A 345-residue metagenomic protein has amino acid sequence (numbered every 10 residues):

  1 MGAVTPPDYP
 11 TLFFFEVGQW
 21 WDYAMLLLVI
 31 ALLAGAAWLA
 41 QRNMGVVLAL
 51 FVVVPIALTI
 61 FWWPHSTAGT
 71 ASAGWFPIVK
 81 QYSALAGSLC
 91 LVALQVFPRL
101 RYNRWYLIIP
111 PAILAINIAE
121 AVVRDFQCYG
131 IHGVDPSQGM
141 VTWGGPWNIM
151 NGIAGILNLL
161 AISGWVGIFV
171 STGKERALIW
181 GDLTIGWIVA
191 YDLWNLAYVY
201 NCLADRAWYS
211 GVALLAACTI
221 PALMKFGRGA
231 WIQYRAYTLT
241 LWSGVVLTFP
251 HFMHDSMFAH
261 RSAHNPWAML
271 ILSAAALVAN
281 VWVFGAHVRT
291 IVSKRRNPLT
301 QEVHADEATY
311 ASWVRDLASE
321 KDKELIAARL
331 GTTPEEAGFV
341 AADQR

Functional and structural regions predicted by a protein language model:
G2-Y102: An N-terminal, globular interaction/scaffold subdomain
Y9-F14, T70-G74, V134-N148, F258-L272: Membrane-interface segments at the starts/ends of alpha-helical transmembrane spans
E16, G74, I78, L85 (+6 more regions): Hydrophobic alpha-helical segments of membrane proteins, primarily the transmembrane helices and their short helical
Y23-L33, K80-P98, N151-V166, L214-I220 (+1 more regions): Hydrophobic cores of alpha-helical transmembrane segments in multi-pass inner/ER membrane proteins, independent
V29-A34, S210-G338: C-terminal transmembrane-bundle signature of multipass membrane proteins, characterized by strong activation on
A37, V54-I60, G69-S72, H132 (+4 more regions): Disordered extramembrane loops and terminal tails of multipass alpha-helical membrane proteins
F51-T70, L89-V96, P111-Y129, I185-N201 (+1 more regions): Hydrophobic alpha-helical transmembrane segments and adjacent interfacial helices in integral membrane proteins
Y102-G229: Generic multipass alpha-helical transmembrane bundles of integral membrane proteins
